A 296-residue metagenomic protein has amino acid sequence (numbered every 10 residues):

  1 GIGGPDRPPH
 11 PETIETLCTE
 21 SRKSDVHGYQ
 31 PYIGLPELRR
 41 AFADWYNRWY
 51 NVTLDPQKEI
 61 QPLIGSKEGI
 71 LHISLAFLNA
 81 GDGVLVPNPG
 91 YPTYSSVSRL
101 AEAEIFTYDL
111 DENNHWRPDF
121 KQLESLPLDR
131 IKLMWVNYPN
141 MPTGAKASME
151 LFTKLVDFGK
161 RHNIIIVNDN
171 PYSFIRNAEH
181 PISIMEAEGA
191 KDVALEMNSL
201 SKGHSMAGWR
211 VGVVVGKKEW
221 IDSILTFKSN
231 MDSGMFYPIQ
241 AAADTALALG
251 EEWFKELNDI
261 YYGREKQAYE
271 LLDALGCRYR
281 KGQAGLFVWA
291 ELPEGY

Functional and structural regions predicted by a protein language model:
G1-G65, H72, L247-L249: N-terminal small-domain helix-loop-helix segment of the aminotransferase-like
T53-I60, A80-G83, R130, K191-A194: Short acidic capping loops at alpha-helix termini that bridge into adjacent secondary structure
A76-S98: Conserved PLP-anchoring active-site segment centered on the Schiff-base-forming lysine
A101, R161-H162, L275: Helix C-cap/helix->beta junction micro-motif
L110-I182: Active-site phosphate-binding strand-loop segment of PLP-dependent enzymes
H180, E186-S223, M235: Active-site PLP attachment segment
I224-M231, A246-E270: Structural signature of PLP-dependent enzymes
D244, D259-L272, Y279-L292: Conserved glycine-rich beta-strand-loop-beta hairpin in the small C-terminal domain of fold type I
